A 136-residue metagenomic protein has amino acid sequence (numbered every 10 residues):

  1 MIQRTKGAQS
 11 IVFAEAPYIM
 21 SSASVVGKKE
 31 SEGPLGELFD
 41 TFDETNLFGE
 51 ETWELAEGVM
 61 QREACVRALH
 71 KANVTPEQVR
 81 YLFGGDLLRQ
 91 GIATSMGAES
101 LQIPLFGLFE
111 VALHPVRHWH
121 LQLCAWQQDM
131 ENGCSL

Functional and structural regions predicted by a protein language model:
M1-L108: Conserved "HGTGT" condensation-loop signature of ketosynthase/thiolase-family condensing enzymes that catalyze
F109-S135: Active-site-proximal alpha-helical scaffold in enzymes
